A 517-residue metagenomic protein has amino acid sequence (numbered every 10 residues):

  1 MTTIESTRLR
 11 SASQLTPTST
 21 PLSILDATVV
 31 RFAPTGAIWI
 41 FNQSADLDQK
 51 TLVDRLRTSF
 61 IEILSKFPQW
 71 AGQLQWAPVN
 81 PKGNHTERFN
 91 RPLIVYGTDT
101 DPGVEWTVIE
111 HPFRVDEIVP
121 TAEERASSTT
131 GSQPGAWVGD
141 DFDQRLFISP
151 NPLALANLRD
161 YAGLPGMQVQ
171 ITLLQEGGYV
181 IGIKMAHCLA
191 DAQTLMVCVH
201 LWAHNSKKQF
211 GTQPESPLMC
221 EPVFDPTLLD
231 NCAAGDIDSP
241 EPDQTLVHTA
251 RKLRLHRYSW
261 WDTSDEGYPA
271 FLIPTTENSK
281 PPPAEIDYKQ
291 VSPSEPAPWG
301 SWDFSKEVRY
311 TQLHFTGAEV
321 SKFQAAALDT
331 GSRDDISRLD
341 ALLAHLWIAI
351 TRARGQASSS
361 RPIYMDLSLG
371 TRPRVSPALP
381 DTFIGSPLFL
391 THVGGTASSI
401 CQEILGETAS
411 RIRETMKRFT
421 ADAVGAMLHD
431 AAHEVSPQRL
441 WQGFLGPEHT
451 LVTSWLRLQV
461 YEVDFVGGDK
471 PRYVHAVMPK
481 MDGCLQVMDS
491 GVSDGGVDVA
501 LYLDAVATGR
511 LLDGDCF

Functional and structural regions predicted by a protein language model:
M1-Q244, S321, A325, I336-S359 (+2 more regions): Non-catalytic N-terminal regions of enzymes
L15-S19, P78-D99, L218-A325, I363 (+1 more regions): Short amphipathic alpha-helices and their capping loops
D26-G36, A284-G300, A378-F389: Short, compositionally biased low-complexity segments
I38-Q43, Q168-T172, T311, T316 (+6 more regions): Adenylate-forming
A45, Q49-V53, C188, L195 (+3 more regions): Amphipathic alpha-helical protein-protein interaction segments
Y310-K322, T391, T396, E403-R411 (+6 more regions): Catalytic cores of PAPS-dependent sulfotransferases and nucleotide-sugar/CMP/GDP-dependent glycosyltransferases
R333-R418: Long, well-ordered mid-to-C-terminal structural blocks that present hydrophobic/aromatic surfaces
F383-V463: Helical lid/core segments from catalytic subdomains that handle acyl or acyl-like groups
